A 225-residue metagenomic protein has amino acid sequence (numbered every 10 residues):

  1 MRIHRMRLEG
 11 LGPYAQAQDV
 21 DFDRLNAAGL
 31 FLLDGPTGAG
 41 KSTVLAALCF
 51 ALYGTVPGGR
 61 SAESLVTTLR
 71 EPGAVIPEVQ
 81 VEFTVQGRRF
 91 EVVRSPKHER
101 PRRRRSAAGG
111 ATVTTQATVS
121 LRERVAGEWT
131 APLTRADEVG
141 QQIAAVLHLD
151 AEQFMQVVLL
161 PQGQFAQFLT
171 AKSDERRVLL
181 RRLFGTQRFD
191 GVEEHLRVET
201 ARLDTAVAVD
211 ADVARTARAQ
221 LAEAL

Functional and structural regions predicted by a protein language model:
M1-L147, A151-Q153: Extreme N-terminal "head/tail" segments of very large remodeling/mechanoenzyme assemblies
F22, F31-P36, F50, W129-T134 (+1 more regions): Extended, Lys/Glu-rich alpha-helical coiled-coil stalks
